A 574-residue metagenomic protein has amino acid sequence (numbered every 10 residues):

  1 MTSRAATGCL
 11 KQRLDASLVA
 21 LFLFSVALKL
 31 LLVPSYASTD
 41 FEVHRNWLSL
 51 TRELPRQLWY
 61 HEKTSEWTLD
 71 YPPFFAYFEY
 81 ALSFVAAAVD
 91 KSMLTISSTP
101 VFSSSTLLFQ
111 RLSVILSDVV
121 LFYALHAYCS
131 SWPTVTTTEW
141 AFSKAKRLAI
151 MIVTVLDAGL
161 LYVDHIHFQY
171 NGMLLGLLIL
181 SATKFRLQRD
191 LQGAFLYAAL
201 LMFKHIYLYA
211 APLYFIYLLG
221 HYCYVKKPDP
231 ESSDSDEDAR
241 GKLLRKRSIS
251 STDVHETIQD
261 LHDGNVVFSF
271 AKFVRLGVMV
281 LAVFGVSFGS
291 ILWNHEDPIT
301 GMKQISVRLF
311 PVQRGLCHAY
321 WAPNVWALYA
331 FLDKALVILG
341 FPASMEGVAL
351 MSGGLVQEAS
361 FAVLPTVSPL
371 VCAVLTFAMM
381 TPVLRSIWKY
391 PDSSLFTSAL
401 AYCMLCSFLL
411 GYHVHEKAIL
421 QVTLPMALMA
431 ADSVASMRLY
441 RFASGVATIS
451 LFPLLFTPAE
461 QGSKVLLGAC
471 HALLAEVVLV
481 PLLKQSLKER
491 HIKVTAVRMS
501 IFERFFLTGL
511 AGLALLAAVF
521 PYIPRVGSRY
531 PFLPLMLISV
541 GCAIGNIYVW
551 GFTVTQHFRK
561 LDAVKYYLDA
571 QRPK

Functional and structural regions predicted by a protein language model:
M1-P34, S130, T134-E139, K144-I150 (+2 more regions): Start-transfer (signal-anchor) and selected internal transmembrane alpha helices of multi-pass inner/ER membrane
D15-K29, D118, M151-I152, M279-A282 (+2 more regions): Alpha-helical transmembrane segments
H44-N46, T51-V89, L94-R111, A158-L178 (+5 more regions): Membrane-interfacial catalytic/cofactor-binding modules of polytopic membrane enzymes
S104-W140, F377-S386: Transmembrane-helix motifs of polytopic, lipid-linked glycan transferases
W140, I179-Q192, L218-V225, G264 (+1 more regions): Membrane-interface transmembrane helices that cradle and orient dolichyl/undecaprenyl
R147-G159: Transmembrane and membrane-interface helices of multi-pass, inner-membrane envelope-modifying transferases
R186-A198, L400-Y402, Y440-V446: Short hydrophobic alpha-helices at membrane interfaces in multi-pass membrane enzymes
G193-A194, I206-G220, I419: Transmembrane-embedded, aromatic-rich helix segments that form part of the hydrophobic channel/pocket engaging
